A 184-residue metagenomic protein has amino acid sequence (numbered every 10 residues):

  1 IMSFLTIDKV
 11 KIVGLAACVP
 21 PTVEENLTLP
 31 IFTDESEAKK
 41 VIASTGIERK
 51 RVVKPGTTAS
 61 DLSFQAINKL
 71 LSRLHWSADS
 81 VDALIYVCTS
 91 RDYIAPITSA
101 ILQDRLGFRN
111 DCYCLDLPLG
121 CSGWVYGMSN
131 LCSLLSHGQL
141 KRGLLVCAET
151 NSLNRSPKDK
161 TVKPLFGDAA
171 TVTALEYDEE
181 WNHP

Functional and structural regions predicted by a protein language model:
M2-G56, D159-P184: Condensing-enzyme catalytic core mediating Claisen C-C bond formation in acyl metabolism
V13-A16, V87, P118, G143-E149 (+1 more regions): Short beta-strand segments
E24-E25, A95-I97, S129, R155-D159: Short acidic, glycine/serine/threonine-rich loops at helix termini
K39-S44, E48-S60, T89-R142: Conserved catalytic cysteine-centered active-site region of acyl-thioester-dependent Claisen-condensing enzymes
A66-D82: Phosphate/pyrophosphate-binding loops at sites that engage ATP/ADP/AMP, CoA/4′-phosphopantetheine, polyphosphate
A83-T89: Short glycine-rich or small-residue beta-strand-to-loop segments that form or flank ligand, phosphate, metal/Fe-S
S136-A170: Flexible, glycine-rich active-site loops centered on histidine and acidic residues that chelate a metal or position
